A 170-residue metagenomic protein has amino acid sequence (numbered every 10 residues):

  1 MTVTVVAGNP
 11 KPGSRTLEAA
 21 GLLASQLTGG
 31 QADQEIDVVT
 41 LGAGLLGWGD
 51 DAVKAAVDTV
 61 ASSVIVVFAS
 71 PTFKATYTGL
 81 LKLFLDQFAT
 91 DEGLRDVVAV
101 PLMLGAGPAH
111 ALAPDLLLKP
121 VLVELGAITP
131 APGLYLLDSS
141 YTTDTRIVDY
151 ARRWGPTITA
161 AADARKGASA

Functional and structural regions predicted by a protein language model:
M1-T90, R152-A170: N-terminal beta1-alpha1-beta2 submodule of the flavodoxin-like/Rossmannoid cofactor-binding fold
T16-L17, T78-K82, A111-D115, D144-V148: Conserved strand-to-helix beginnings and helix N-cap segments that scaffold or border functional pockets
L94-V98: A short helix->loop->beta-strand "cap" motif at the edges of active sites that frequently abuts
A99-L137, Y141-R146: Short, glycine-/small-residue-rich phosphate/pyrophosphate-handling segment
